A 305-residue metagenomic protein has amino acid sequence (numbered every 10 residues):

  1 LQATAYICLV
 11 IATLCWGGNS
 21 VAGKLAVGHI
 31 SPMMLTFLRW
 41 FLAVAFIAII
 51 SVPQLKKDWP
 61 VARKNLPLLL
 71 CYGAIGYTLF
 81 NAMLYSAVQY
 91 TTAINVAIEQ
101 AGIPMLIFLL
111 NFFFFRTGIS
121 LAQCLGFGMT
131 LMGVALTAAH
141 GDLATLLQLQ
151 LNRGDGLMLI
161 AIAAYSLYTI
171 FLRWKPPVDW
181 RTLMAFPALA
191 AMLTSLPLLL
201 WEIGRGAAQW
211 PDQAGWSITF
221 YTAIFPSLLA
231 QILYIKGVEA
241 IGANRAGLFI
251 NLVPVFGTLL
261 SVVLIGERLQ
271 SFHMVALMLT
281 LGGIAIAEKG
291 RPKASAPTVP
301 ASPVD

Functional and structural regions predicted by a protein language model:
L1-M34, T145-W174, L193, L260 (+1 more regions): Glycine-/small-residue-enriched transmembrane alpha-helix faces in small-molecule transporters and effluxers
A3-C8, M34-I50, C71, A122-A135 (+3 more regions): Hydrophobic alpha-helical transmembrane segments of multi-pass integral membrane proteins, especially transporters
C15, N19-S20, A48-Q100, L136 (+1 more regions): Specific transmembrane alpha-helical segments of multi-pass solute transporters/efflux pumps, especially DMT/EamA
G17, V21, G73-T78, A82 (+6 more regions): Hydrophobic/small/kink-forming positions within alpha-helical transmembrane segments of polytopic membrane proteins
V21-H29, S86-Q89, A138-L151, L200-I218 (+1 more regions): Membrane-interface helix termini and inter-helical loops of multi-pass transporters
M34-A45, N81-Q123, A161, A243-V263: Specific alpha-helical transmembrane segments that line the substrate/conduction pathway and gating interfaces
T36-L38, I94-G102, I170-L193, A223-V263: Helix-helix packing/entry segments at the starts of transmembrane helices
I47, I119-G141, S195, N251 (+2 more regions): Hydrophobic transmembrane alpha-helices of multi-pass small-molecule transport proteins
